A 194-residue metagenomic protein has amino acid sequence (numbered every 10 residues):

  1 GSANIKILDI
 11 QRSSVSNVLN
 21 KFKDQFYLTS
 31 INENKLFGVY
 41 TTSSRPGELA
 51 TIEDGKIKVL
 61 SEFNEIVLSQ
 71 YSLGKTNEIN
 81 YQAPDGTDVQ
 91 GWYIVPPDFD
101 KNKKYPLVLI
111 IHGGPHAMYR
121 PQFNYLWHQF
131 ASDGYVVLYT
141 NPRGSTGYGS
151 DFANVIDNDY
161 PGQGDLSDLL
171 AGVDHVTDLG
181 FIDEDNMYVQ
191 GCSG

Functional and structural regions predicted by a protein language model:
G1, D9, N32, F37-S43 (+2 more regions): Beta-strand C-termini and the immediately following turn/loop, strongest in propeller blades
G1, K21-V39, V67-E78, H128 (+1 more regions): Conserved beta-propeller blade repeats
G1-A3, G191-G194: Short, intrinsically disordered, charge-balanced linker/junction segments flanking boundaries in proteins
G1-K6, K21-K23, Y40-A50, P142-G144: A flexible loop/linker signature enriched in serine peptidases of the S9 family
I5-I7, Y27-T29, I57: Short, exposed beta-strand/loop patches in secreted or surface proteins that constitute
K6-I10, I52, I94: Hydrophobic/aromatic beta-strand positions that recur at structurally equivalent sites within the blades
S14-L19, V59: A short beta-strand motif characteristic of beta-propeller blades
G55-K56, S61-C192: Cap/lid segment of the alpha/beta-hydrolase catalytic domain
